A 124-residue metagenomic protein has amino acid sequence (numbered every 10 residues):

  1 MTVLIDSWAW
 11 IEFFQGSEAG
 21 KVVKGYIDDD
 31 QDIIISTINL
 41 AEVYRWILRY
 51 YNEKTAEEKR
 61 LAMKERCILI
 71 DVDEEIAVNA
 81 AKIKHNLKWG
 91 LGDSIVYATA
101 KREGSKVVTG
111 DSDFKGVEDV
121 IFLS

Functional and structural regions predicted by a protein language model:
M1-I35, I47-L61: Short, well-structured N-terminal submotif of metal-dependent ribonuclease cores
I5-D6, I35-T37, K88-G90, D111: Histidine- and aromatic-rich ligand-binding microenvironments
S7, E74, D93-S94: Conserved glycosyltransferase catalytic-site signature
W10-I11, L40, A77, F114-K115: A generic structural signal for short hydrophobic patches within well-formed alpha-helices
D30-I33, R66-I68, R102-K106: Short active-site oxyanion
M63-N86: Acidic catalytic patch
Y97-S124: Acidic, PIN/NYN-like endoribonuclease modules and their adjacent C-terminal/linker elements
